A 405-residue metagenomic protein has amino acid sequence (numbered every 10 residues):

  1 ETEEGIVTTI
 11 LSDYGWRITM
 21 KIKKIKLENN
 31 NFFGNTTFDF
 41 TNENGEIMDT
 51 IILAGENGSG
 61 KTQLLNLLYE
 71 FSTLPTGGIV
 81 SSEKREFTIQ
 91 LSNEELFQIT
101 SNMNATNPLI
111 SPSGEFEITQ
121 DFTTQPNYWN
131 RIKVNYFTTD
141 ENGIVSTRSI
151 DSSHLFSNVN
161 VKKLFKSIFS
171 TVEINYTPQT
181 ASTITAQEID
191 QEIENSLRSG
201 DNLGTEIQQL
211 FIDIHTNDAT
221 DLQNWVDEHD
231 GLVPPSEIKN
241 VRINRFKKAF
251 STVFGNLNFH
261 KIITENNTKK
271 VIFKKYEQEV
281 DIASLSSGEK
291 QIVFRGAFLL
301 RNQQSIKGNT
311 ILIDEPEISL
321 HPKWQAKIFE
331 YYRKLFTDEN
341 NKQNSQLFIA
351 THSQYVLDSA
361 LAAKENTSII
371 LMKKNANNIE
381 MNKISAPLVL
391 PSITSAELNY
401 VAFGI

Functional and structural regions predicted by a protein language model:
E3-I79, A249, N266-V401: Switch/communication elements of ASCE P-loop NTPase nucleotide-binding domains
K23, E28, D39-T41, Q90-S92 (+6 more regions): A structural detector for beta-sheet-dominated domains
T37-F40, L96-A105, Q120-D121, N127-N135 (+3 more regions): Short amphipathic beta-strand/extended segments with alternating polar/hydrophobic composition
L65-R131: Conserved P-loop NTP-binding catalytic core
E83, K163-K166, E365-T367: Short glycine-/polar-rich loops that comprise or flank the Walker A/P-loop and associated switch/sensor motifs
D121-F254, N399-I405: Coupling/switch segment of ABC-type P-loop NTPase heads
H260-T264: Short beta-strand
